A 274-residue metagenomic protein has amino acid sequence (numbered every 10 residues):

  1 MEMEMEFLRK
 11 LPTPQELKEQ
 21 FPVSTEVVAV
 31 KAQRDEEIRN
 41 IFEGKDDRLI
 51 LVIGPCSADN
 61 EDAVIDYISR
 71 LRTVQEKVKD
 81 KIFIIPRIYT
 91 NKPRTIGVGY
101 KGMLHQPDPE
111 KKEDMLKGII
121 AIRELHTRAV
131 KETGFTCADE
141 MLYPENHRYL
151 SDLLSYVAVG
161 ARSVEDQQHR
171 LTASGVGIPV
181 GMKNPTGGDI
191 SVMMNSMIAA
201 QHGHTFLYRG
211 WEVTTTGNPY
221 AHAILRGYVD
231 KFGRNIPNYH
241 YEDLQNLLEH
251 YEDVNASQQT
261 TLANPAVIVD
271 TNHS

Functional and structural regions predicted by a protein language model:
M1-K45: N- or domain-start disorder-to-order transition segments that initiate the globular core
E2, I68, K81-H250, S257 (+1 more regions): Active-site-facing alpha/beta catalytic cores
R39-D47, A256-N264: Glycine-rich phosphate/diphosphate-binding loops that line cofactor/substrate pockets in enzymes
I50, F83, A266: Hydrophobic "anchor" residues on beta-strands that sit immediately upstream of conserved functional sites
G54, V269: Conserved, mostly hydrophobic/aromatic
P55-D62: Short, glycine-rich nucleotide/cofactor-binding loops
L247, A263-V267: Active-site/ligand-binding-proximal alpha/beta "capping" segment
